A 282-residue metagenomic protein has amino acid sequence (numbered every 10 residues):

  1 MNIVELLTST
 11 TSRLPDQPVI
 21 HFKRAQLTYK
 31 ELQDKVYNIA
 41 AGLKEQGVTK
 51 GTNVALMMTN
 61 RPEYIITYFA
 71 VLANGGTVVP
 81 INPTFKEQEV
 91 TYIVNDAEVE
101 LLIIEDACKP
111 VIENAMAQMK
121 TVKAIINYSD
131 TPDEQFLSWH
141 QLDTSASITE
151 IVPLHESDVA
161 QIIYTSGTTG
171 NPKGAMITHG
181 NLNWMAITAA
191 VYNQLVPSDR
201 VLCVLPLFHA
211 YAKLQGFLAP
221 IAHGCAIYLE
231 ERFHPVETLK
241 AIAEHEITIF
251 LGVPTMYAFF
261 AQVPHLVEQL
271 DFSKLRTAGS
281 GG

Functional and structural regions predicted by a protein language model:
D16, A146-Y164, N171, Q194-R200 (+1 more regions): Conserved pre-ATP/AMP-binding loop-to-beta segment of ANL
D16-R61, I65-F69, K86-T91, H140 (+1 more regions): Conserved AMP-binding/adenylate-forming core of the ANL superfamily
R24, A107-E156, V263-P264: ANL superfamily adenylate-forming
T28-K30, A160-W184: Conserved AMP-binding A3 loop
T52-N53, T59-V79, P83-E87, N95-L101 (+3 more regions): A short helix-loop-beta submotif of the ANL/AMP-binding
M58, V79-V94, D106-I112, C225-H245 (+1 more regions): ATP-dependent adenylate-forming carboxylate-activation enzymes
T59, I104-E113, F233, I247-G282: Adenylate-forming
N183-R200, F208-I249, F259-E268: Conserved AMP-binding/adenylation subdomain of ANL enzymes
